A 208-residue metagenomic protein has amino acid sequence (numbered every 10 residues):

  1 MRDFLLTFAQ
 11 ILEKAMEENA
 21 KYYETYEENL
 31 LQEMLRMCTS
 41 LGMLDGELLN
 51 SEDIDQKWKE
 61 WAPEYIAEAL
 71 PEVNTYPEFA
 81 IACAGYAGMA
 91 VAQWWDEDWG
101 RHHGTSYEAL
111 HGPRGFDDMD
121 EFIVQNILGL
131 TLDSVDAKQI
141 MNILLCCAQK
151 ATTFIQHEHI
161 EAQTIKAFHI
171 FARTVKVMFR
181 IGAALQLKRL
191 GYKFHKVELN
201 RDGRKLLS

Functional and structural regions predicted by a protein language model:
M1-S208: Intrinsic-disorder/low-complexity detector
